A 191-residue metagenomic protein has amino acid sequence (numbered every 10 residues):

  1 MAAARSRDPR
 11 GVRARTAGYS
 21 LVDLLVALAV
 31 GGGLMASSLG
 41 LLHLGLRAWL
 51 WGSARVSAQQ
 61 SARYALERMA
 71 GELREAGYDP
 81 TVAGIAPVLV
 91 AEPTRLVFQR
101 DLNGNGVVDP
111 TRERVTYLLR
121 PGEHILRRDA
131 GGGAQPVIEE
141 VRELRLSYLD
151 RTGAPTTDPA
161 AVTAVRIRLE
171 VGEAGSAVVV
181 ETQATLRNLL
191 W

Functional and structural regions predicted by a protein language model:
A2-A4, A17-Y78: Aliphatic-rich helix starts adjacent to a transmembrane/signal segment
A2-D8, R47, S57, L102 (+1 more regions): Short linear sequence signals and composition-biased patches located at protein termini or domain-edge surfaces
L50, S57, L73-R100: Short, glycine/small-hydrophobic-rich surface segments
Y64-A86, Q135-T152: Generic detector of solvent-exposed, compositionally biased contiguous segments
V82, D109-E113, V178: Residues that act as N-cap/strand-start positions at coil-to-secondary-structure junctions
L89-A154: Type IV pilin-like appendage domain
